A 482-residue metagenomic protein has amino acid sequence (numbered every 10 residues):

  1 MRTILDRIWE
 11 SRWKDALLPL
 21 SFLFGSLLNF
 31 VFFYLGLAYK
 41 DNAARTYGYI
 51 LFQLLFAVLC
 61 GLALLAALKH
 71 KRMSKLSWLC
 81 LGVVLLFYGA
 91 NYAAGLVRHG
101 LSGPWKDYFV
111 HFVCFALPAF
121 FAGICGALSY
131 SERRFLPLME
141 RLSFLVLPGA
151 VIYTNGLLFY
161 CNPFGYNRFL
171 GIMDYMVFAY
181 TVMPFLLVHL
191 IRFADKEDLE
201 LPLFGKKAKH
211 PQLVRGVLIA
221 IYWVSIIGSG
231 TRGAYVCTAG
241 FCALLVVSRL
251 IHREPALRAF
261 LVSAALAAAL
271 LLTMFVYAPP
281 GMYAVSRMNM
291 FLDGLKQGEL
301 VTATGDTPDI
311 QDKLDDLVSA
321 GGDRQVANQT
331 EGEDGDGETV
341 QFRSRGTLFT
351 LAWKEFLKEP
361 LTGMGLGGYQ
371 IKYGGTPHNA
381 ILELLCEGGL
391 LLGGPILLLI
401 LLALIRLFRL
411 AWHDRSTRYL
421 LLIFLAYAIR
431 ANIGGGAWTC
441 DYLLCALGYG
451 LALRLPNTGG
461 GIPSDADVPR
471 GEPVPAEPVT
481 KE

Functional and structural regions predicted by a protein language model:
M1-Y92, Y130-P137, F193-H210, A259 (+1 more regions): Transmembrane signal-anchor hairpin modules in multi-pass inner-membrane enzymes, especially those that act on
F22-F24, P211-L218, N379, L407-I433 (+1 more regions): Loop-to-helix entry and N-terminal half of a specific, functionally important transmembrane alpha helix in multi-pass
Y49-A57, W78-Y92, L101-A127, L138-R141 (+2 more regions): Aromatic-anchored transmembrane helix interface
K75, E140, E387-A428, P478-V479: Hydrophobic transmembrane alpha-helices and their immediate junctions
R133-N162, M173-H252, Y277, L402 (+1 more regions): Alpha-helical transmembrane segments of multi-pass inner-membrane proteins
L187, L420-R430, A437-E482: Transmembrane alpha-helices of multi-pass inner-membrane enzymes
G228, H252-E333, W353-K358: A membrane-periplasm/extracellular boundary helix in multi-pass inner-membrane enzymes that assemble envelope glycans
R324-G388: Long extracytoplasmic/lumenal interhelical loops at the membrane interface of multi-pass membrane proteins
